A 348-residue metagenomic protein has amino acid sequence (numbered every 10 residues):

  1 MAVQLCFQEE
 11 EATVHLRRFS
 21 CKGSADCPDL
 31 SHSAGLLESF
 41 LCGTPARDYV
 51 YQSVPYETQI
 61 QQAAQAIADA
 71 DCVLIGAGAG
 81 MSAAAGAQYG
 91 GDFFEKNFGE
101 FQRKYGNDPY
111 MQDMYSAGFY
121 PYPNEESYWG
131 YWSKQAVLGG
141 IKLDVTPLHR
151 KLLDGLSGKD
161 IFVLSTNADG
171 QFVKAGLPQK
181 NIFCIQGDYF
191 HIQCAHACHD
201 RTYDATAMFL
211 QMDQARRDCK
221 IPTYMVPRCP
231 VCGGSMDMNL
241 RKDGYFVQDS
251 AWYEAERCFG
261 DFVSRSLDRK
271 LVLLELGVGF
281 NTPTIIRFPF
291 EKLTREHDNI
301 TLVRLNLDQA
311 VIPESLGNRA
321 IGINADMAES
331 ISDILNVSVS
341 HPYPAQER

Functional and structural regions predicted by a protein language model:
A2-R348: Conserved catalytic alpha/beta core of Sir2/sirtuin-type deacylases, generalized to analogous enzyme cores that bind
